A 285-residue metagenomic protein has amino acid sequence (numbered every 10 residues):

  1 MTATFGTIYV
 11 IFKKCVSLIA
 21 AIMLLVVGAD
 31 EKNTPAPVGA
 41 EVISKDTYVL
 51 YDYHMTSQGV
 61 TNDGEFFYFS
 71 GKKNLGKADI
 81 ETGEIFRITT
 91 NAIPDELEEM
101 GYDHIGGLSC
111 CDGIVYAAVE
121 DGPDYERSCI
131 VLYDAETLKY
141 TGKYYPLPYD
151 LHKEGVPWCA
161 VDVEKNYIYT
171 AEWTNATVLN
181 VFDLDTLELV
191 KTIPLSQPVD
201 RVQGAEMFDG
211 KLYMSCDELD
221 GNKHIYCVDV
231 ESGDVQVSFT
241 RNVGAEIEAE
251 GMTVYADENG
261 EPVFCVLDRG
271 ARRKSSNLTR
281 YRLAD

Functional and structural regions predicted by a protein language model:
P35-H54: A short helix->beta-strand "capping" segment at the edge of beta-propeller domains
K45-V49, R87-G101, Y140-E154, I193-P198 (+1 more regions): Surface-exposed loop and turn segments in beta-propeller and other repeat-based domains that flank or scaffold
Y48-K73, H104: Beta-strand-rich domains and repeat architectures in extracellular enzymes and scaffolds, especially beta-propellers
H54-T61, E98-G107, D150-V161, P198-E206 (+1 more regions): Repeated scaffold domains used in trafficking and secretory/extracellular systems, primarily beta-propellers
K72, E120-G122, A171-N175, D217-L219 (+2 more regions): Short loop/turn segments immediately following the C-termini of beta-strands
N74-D79, D124-L132, A176-V181, D220-C227 (+1 more regions): Structural motif
I85-V119: Blade-loop segments of beta-propeller domains
Q197-V230: Loop/turn-rich, solvent-exposed surfaces of beta-rich toroidal or solenoidal domains
